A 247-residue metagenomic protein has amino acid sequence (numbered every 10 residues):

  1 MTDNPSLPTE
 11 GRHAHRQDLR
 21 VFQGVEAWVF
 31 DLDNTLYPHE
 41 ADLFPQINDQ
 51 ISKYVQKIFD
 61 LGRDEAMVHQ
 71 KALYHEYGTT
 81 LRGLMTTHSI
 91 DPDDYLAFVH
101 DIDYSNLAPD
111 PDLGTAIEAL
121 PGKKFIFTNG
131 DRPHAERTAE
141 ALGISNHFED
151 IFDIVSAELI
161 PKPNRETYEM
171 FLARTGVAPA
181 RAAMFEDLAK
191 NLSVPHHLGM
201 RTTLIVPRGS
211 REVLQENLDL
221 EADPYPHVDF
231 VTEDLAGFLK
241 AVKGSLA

Functional and structural regions predicted by a protein language model:
M1-V25, E118, D131-R132, E136-A247: Asp-based, Mg2+/Mn2+-dependent phosphohydrolase catalytic module
D3-T9, H13-R16, V21-F30, T35-G114 (+1 more regions): N-terminal helical cap/lid subdomain that shapes the substrate entry/recognition surface in HAD-like hydrolases
P38, I126-T128, L204: Hydrophobic residues in well-ordered beta-strands that form the structural core
E40, H69-Q70, S105, K123-K124 (+2 more regions): A generic structural signal for short
T86-S89, L120-K124, L198-M200: Short glycine/proline-enriched coil/turn segments at helix->beta-strand junctions
P109, F127, I160: Residue-level marker of regulatory loop/turn positions in helix-turn-helix DNA-binding domains and in histidine
